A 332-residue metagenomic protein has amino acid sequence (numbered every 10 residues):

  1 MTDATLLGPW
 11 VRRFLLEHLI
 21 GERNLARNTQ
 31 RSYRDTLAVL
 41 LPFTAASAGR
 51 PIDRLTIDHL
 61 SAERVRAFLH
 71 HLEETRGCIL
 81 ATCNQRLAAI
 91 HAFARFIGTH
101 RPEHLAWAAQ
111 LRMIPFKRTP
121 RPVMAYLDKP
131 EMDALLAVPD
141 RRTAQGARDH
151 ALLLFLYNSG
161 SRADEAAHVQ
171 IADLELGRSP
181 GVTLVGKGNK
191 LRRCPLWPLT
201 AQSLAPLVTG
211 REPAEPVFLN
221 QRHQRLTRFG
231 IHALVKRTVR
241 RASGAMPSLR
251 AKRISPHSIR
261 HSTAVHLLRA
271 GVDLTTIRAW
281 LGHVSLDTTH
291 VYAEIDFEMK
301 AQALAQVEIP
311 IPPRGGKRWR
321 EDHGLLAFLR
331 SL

Functional and structural regions predicted by a protein language model:
M1-L332: Conserved catalytic core of the tyrosine transesterase superfamily
